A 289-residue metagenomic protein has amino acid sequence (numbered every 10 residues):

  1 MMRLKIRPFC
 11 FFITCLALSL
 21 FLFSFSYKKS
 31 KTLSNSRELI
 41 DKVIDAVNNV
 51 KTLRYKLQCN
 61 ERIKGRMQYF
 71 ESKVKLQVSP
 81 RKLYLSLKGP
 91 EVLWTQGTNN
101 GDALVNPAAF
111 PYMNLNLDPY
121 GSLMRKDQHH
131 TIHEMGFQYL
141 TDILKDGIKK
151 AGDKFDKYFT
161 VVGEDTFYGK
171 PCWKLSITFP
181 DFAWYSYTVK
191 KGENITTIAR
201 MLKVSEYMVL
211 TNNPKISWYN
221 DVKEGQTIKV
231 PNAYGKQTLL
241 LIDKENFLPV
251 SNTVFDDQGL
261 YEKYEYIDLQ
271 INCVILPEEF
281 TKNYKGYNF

Functional and structural regions predicted by a protein language model:
M2-I13: Bacterial N-terminal signal peptides that target proteins for export
F12-F21: Bacterial N-terminal signal peptides
F23-S34, K42, P90, A109-P111 (+10 more regions): Non-transmembrane domains of secretory- and envelope-associated proteins
D45-G65, L83-L85: A short, Trp-centered hydrophobic/proline-enriched beta-strand micro-motif
N49-T52, K75-Y84, T95-A109, K170 (+2 more regions): Short, solvent-exposed coil/turn segments at beta-strand boundaries
K73-D142, E262: An acidic-aromatic
A199: The alpha-helix within a helix-turn-helix
